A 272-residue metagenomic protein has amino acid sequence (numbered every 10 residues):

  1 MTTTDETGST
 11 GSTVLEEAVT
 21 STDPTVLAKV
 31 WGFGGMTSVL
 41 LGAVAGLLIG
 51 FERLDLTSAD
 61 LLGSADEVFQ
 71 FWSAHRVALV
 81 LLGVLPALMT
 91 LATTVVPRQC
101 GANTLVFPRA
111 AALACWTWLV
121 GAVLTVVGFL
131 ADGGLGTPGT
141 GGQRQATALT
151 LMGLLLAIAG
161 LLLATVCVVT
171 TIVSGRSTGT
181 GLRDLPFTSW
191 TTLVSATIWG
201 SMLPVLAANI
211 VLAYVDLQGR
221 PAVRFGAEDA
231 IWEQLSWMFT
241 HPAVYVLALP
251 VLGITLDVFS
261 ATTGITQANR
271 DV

Functional and structural regions predicted by a protein language model:
T2-V272: Membrane-embedded and interfacial regions of multi-pass energy-transducing membrane proteins
